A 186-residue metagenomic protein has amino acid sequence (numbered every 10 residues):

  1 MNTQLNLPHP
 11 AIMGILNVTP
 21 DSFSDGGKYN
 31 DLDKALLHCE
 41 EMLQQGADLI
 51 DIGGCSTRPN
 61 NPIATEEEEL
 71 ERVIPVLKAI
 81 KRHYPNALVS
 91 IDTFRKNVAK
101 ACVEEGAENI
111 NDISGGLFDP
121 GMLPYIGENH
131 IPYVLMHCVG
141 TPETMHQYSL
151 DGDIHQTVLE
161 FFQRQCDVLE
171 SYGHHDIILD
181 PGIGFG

Functional and structural regions predicted by a protein language model:
M1-P20, E170: N-terminal amphipathic alpha-helix/helix-capping segment at the start of soluble metabolic enzymes
P8-I12, A47-D48, P85-A87, G106-E108 (+2 more regions): Short, well-ordered coil/turn segments that N-cap beta-strands
L16, M42, G46, D92 (+2 more regions): Conserved, mostly hydrophobic/aromatic
L16-N17, V89-N97, I113-G116, G182: Glycine-rich beta-to-alpha transition loops that act as phosphate-gripper elements at the mouths of alpha/beta enzyme
P20-S22, T57-N60, A99, E105 (+1 more regions): Conserved anion-binding
S22-S24, D48-P75, I183-G186: Glycine-rich, proline-tolerant flexible connector loops at the mouths of alpha/beta enzymes
S24-L43, E68-R72, G115-P120, H155-Q163: Glycine-rich anion/phosphate-binding loops
P62-I91, N97-K100, G127-C138: Alpha-helix-loop-beta-strand connector modules within alpha/beta enzyme cores
